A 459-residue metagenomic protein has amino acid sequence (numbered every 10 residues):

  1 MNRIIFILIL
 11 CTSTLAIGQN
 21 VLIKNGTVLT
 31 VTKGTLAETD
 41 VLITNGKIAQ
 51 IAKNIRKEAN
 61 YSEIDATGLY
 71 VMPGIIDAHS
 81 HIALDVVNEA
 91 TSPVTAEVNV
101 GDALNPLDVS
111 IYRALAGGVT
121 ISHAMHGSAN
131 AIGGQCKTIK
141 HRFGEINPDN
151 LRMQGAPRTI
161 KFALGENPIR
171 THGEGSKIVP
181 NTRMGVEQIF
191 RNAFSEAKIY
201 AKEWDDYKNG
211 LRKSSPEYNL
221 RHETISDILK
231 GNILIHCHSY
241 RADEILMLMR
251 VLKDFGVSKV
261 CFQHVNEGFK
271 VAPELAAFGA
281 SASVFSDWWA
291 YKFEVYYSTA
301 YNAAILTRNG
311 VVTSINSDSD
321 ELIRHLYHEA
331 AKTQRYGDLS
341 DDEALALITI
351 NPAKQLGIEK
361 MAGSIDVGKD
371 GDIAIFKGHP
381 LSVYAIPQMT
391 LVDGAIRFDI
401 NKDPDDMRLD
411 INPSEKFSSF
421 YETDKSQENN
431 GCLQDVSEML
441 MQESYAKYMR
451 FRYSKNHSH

Functional and structural regions predicted by a protein language model:
M1-I4: Positively charged n-region of N-terminal signal peptides that target proteins for export
I9-I17: Hydrophobic h-region of N-terminal signal peptides that target proteins for export in Gram-negative bacteria
V21-I23, K57-G101, D108, A116: Replace "His-x-His-based motif
G26-L29, D366-D410: C-terminal cap of metal-dependent C-N hydrolases
V28, T32-M72: Histidine-rich, glycine-flanked metal-binding segment
V87, V94-V98, L234, P273-A276 (+1 more regions): His/Asp/Glu-enriched, well-ordered alpha-helical/loop segment that forms or immediately abuts the divalent-metal
N88-L104, R142-E145, K161-A163, P168-T171 (+1 more regions): Active-site gating loops and adjacent loop-to-helix segments of metal-dependent hydrolytic enzymes
L115-K259, I386, V392, E415-S458: Polyanionic/metal-chelating signatures
